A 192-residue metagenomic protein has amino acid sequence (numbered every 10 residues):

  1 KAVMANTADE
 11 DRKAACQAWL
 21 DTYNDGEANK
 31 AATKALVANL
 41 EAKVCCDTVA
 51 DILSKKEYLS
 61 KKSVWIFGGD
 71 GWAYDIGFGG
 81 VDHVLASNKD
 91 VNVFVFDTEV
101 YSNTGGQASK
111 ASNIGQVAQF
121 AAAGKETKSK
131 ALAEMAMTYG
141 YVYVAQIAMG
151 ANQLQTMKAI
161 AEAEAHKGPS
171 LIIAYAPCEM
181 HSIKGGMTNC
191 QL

Functional and structural regions predicted by a protein language model:
K1-D51: N-terminal leader/propeptide and maturation segments of large enzyme subunits in energy/redox metabolism and hydrolases
A2-E10, Y58-S60, G115-A165: Conserved thiamine diphosphate
V44-Q107, V144, G150-K167: Thiamine diphosphate
G80-V84, Q107-V117, G185-Q191: Short secondary-structure boundary/capping segments
D90-V93, V117-A121, P169-L171: Glycine-rich loops and low-complexity Gly/Arg-rich segments that provide flexible linkers or classic glycine-based
F96-E99, A122-T127, A176: Short C-terminal domain-edge/linker segments immediately following a structured domain
T156-L192: Glycine/aspartate-rich loop-and-adjacent alpha/beta segment that forms the canonical ThDP
